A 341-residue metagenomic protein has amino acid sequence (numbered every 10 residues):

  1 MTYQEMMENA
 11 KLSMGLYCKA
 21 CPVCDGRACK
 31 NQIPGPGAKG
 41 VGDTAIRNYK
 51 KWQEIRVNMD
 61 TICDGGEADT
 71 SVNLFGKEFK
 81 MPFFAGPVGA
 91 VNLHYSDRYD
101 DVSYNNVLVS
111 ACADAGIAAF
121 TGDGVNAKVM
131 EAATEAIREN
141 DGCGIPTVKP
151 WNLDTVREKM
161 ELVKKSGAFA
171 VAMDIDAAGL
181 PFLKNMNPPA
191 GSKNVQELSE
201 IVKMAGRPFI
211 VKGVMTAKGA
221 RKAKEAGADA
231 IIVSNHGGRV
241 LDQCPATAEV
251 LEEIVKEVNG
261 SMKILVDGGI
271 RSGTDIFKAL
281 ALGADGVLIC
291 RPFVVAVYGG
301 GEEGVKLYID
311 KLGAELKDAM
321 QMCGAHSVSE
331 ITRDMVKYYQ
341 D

Functional and structural regions predicted by a protein language model:
M1-R27, G219, G238-K263, R271 (+1 more regions): Conserved active-site-proximal phosphate/metal-binding subdomains
T2-K80, I331, D341: An N-cap/entry alpha-helix motif that binds or orients negatively charged groups
Y49-M59, C112, G116, K164-G167 (+5 more regions): Structural signal for hydrophobic packing residues in well-ordered secondary-structure cores of soluble enzyme domains
K80-G89: Outer membrane beta-barrel
A90-R98: N-terminal binding-site loop/beta-alpha segment at the start of enzyme catalytic domains that lines or forms
A90-V91, D123-A127, D176: Short glycine-enriched loops at secondary-structure junctions
S103-N152: A gly/proline- and charged-residue-enriched helix-loop-helix capping module
V109-S110, E139, W151-V266, G273-V297 (+1 more regions): Alpha/beta enzyme core
